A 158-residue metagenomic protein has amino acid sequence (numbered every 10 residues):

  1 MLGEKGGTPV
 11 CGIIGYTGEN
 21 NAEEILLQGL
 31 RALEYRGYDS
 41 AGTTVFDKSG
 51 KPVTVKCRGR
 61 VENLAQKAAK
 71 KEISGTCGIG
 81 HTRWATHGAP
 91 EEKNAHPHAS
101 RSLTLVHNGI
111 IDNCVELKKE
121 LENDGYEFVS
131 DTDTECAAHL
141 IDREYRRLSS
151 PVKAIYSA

Functional and structural regions predicted by a protein language model:
L2-A158: Conserved short alpha-helical segments that host acidic/polar catalytic motifs at enzyme active sites
